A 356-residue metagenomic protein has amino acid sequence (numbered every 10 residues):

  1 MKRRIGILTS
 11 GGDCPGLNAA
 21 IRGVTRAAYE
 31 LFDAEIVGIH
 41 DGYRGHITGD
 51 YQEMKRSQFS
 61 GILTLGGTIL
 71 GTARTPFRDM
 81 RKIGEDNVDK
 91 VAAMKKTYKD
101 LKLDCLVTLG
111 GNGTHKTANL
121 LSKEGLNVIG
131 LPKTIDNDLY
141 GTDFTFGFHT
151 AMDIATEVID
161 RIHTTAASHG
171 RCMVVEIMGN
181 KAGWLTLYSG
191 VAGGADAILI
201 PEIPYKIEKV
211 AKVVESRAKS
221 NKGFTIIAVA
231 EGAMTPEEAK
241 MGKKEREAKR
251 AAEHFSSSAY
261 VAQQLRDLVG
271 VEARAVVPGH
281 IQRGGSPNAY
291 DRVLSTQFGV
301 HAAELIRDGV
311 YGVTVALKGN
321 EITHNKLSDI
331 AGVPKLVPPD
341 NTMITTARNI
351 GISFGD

Functional and structural regions predicted by a protein language model:
M1-S10, A20-D104, G113, T235-K240 (+5 more regions): A cross-family phosphate/adenosyl-ligand binding-site feature
L8-L17, M178: Short, glycine-rich nucleotide/cofactor-binding loops
S10-D13, I39-R44, R74-T75, G111-T114 (+6 more regions): Short, ordered loop/turn segments at secondary-structure junctions
A20-V24, N112-L126, T186: Short Gly/Thr/Asp-enriched flexible loops that form oxyanion-binding sites at enzyme active sites
T25-R56, E124-R161: Glycine/threonine-rich beta-strand-loop-alpha-helix active-site module that forms ligand/phosphate-binding
T97, T108-G110, A118-L120, F148-H169 (+1 more regions): Accessory alpha-helical/coil subdomains and C-terminal extensions that flank or cap enzyme catalytic cores
H163, A218, A302-V310: Short, hydrophobic alpha-helical segments
